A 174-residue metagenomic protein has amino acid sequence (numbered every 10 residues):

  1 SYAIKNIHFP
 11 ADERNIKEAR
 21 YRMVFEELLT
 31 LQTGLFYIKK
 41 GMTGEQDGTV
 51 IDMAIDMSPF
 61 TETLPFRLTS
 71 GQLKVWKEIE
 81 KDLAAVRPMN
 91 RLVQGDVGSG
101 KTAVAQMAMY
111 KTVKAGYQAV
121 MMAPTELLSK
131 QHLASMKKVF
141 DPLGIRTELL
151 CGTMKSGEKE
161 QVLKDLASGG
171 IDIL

Functional and structural regions predicted by a protein language model:
S1-T63: Upstream accessory/linker segments immediately N-terminal to the RecA-like ATPase cores of bacterial MutS and a subset
Q46-Q94: Conserved pre-motif I regulatory segment
F66, E78-A85, M89, K111 (+4 more regions): Conserved helix-loop functional segments at active or binding sites
N90, V104-L133, D141-R146: Conserved SF1/SF2 helicase motif Ia
G100: Conserved glycine(s) of the Walker
L127-Q131, L149, T153-E158: AAA+/P-loop NTPase substrate/partner-engagement loops
T153-L174: Conserved motor-coupling elements within RecA-like helicase/translocase cores
